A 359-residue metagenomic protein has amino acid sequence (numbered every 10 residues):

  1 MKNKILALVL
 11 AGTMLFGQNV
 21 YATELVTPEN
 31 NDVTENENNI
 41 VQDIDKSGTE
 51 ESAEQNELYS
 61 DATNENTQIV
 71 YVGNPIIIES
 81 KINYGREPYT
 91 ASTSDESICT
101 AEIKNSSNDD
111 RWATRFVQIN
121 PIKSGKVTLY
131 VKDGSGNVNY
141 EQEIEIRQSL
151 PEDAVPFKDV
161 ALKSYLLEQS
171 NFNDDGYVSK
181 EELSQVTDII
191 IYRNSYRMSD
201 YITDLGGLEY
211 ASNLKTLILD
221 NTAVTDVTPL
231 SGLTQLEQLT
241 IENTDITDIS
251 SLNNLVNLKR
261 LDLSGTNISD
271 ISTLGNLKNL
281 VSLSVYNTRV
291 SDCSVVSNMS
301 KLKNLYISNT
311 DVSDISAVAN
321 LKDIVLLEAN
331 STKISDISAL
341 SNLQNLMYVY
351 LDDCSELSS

Functional and structural regions predicted by a protein language model:
M1-T23: Sec-dependent N-terminal signal peptides of Gram-positive bacterial secreted proteins and lipoproteins
A22-T27, T34-E57, N66-I78, E87 (+13 more regions): N-terminal capping/linker segments that flank leucine-rich repeat
E24, E29-D32, E37-N38, D43-E50 (+12 more regions): Asp/Glu-rich intrinsically disordered low-complexity tracts
S80-Y84, P121, F157, D220-N221 (+2 more regions): Non-cytosolic beta-sheet module surface loops
D109-F116: Aromatic sugar-binding surface patches on proteins that engage polysaccharides or sugar-phosphate polymers
V131-D133: Conserved structural position at the C-terminal beta-strand of extracellular beta-sandwich adhesion modules
S135-N137, T222: Glycine-centered tight beta-turn/hairpin loop motif at sheet-sheet or coil-to-beta transitions
D188-T203, N213-T225, Q235-I246, N257-S269 (+4 more regions): Concave beta-strand-loop units of leucine-rich repeat
